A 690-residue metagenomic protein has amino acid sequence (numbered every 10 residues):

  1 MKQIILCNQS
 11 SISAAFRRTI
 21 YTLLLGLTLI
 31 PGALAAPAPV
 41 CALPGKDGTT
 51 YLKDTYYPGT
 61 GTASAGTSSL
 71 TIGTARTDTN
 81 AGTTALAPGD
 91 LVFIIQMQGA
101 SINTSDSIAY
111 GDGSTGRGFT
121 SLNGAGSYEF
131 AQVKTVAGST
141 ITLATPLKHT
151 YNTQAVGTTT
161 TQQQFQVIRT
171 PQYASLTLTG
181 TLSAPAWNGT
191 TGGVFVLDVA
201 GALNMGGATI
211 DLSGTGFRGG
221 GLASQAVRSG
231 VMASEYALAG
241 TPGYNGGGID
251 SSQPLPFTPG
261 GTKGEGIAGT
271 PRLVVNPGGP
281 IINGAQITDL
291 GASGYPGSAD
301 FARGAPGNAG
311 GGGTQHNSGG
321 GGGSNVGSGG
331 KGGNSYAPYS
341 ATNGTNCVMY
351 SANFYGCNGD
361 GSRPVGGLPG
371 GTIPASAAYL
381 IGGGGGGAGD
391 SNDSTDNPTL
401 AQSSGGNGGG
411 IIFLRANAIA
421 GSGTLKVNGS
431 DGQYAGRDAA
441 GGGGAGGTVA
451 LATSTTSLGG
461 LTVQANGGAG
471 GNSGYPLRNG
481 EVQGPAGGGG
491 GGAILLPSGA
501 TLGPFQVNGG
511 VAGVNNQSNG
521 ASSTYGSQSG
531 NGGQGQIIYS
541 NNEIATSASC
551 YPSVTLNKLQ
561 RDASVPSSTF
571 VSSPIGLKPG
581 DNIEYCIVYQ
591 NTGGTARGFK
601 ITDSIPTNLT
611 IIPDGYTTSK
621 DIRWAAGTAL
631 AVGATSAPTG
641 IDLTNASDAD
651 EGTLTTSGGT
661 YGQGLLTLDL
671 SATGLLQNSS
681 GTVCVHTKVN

Functional and structural regions predicted by a protein language model:
M1-F16: N-terminal secretory signal peptides that target proteins for export/translocation
R18-G32: Bacterial N-terminal signal peptides
A36, N542-T555: Low-complexity, Pro/Thr/Ser/Gly/Ala-rich linker/spacer regions in secreted, extracellular modular proteins
A36-Y128, V136-A144, Q172, L182-G193: Autoprocessing Asn-cyclization modules and mimics
V40, G45-G48, T83-T84, T104-G118 (+5 more regions): Glycine-centric low-complexity/flexibility signal
R76, M97-S101, A137-S139, T145-H149 (+9 more regions): Acidic glycine-/aspartate-rich tracts in secreted/extracellular proteins
C550-N690: Exported/extracytosolic protein signature
